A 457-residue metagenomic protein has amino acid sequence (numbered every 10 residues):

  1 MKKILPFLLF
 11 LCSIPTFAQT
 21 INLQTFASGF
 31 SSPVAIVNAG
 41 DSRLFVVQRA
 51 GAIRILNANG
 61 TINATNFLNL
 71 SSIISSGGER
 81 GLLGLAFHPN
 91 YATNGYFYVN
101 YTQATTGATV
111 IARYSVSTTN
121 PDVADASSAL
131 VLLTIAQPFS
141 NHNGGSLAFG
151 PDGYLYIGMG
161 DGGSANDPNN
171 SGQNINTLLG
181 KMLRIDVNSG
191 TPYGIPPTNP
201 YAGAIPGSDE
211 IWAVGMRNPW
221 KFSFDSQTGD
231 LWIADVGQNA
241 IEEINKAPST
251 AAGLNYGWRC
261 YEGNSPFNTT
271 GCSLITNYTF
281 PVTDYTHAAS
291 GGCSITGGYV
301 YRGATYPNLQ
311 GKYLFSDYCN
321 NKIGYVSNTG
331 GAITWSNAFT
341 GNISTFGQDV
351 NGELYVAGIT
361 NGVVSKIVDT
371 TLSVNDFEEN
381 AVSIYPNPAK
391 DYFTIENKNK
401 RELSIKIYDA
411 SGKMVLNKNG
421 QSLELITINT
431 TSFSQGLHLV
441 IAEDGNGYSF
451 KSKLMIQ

Functional and structural regions predicted by a protein language model:
M1-I21, V374: Bacterial Sec-dependent N-terminal signal peptides
Q19-N166, K221-F224, G229-G237, I241 (+3 more regions): Acidic, Gly/Ser/Thr-rich repeat motifs that build Ca2+-stabilized beta-propeller blades
Q19-Q24, G60-T65, V116-L130, T191-G207 (+2 more regions): Beta-strand initiation motifs
L56-N57, Y114, I185, I244-A247 (+3 more regions): Hydrophobic/aromatic beta-strand positions that recur at structurally equivalent sites within the blades
R80-L82, N90-A92, D161-I333, E379-N380: Beta-propeller domain segments
A332-V350: Conserved blade-ending motifs and adjacent loop-strand segments that build the rim/top face of beta-propeller domains
T345-T371: Blade-level signature of beta-propeller repeat domains, shared across WD40, Kelch, NHL, RCC1 and BNR/Asp-box propellers
F377-Y385, A389-Q457: C-terminal outer-membrane/trafficking sorting elements
